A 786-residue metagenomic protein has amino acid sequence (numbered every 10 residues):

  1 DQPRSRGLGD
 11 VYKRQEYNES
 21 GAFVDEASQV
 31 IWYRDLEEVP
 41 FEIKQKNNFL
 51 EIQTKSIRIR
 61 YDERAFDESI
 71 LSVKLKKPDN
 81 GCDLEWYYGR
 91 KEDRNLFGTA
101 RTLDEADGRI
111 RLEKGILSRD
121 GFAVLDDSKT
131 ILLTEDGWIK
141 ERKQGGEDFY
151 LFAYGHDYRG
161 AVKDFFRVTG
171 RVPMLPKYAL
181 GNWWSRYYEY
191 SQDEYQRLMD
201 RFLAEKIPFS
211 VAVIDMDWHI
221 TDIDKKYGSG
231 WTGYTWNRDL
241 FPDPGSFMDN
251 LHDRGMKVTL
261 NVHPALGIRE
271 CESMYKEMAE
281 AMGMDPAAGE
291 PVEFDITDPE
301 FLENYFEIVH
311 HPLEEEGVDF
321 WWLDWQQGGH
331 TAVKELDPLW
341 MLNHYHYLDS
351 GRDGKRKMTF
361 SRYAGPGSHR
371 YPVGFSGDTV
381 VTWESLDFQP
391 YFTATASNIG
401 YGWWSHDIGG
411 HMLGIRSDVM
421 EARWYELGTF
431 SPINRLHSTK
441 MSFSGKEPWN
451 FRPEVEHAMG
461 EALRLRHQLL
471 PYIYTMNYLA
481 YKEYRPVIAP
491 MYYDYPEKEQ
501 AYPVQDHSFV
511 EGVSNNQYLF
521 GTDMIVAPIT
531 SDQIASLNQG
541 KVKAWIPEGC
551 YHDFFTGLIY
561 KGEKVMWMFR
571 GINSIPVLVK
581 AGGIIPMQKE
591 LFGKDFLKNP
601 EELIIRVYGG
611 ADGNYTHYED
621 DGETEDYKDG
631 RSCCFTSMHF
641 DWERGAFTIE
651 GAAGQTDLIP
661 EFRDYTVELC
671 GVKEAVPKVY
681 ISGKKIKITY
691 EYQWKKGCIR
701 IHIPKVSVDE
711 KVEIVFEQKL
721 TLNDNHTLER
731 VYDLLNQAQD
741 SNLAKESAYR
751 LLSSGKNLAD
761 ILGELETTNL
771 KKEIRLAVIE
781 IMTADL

Functional and structural regions predicted by a protein language model:
D1-Y12: Single conserved hydrophobic/aromatic residue that forms the stacking wall/gate of nucleotide- or nucleobase-binding
S5, Q15-Y17, L50-I59, I525-P528 (+1 more regions): Short, well-ordered beta-strand segments enriched in hydrophobic/aromatic residues
D10-N47: A low-complexity, Ser/Thr/Gly/Pro-enriched, surface-exposed linker/loop concept that marks segments flanking
V30, P78, Y87, P208-M459 (+2 more regions): Aromatic- and carboxylate-enriched substrate-binding clefts and catalytic-loop regions of carbohydrate-active enzymes
F41-A179, R186-Y187, Q192-D193, M199-A204 (+3 more regions): Catalytic and substrate-binding clefts that recognize carbohydrates or anionic sugar/phosphate headgroups
N48-E51, K55-R58, E691-E713: A surface-exposed beta-strand-loop module
Y61-E92, R101, K589-F592, F596-L597 (+1 more regions): Glycine/proline-rich low-complexity spacer/linker segments in large multi-domain proteins
Y347, G367-G374, F388-F392, A396-H406 (+4 more regions): Catalytic core of carbohydrate-active enzymes
